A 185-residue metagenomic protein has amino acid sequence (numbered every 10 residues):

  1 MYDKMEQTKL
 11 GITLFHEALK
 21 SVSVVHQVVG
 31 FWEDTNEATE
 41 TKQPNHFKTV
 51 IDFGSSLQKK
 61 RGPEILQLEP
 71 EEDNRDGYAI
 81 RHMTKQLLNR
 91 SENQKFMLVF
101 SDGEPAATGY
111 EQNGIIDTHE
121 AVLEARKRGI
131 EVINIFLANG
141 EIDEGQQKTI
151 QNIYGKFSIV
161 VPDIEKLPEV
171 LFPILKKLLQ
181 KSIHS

Functional and structural regions predicted by a protein language model:
M1-S185: Acidic, glycine-rich A-domain
